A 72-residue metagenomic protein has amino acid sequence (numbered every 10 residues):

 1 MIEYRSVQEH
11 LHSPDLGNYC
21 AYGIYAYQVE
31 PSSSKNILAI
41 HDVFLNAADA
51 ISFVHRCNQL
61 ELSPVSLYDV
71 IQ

Functional and structural regions predicted by a protein language model:
M1-G23: Short N-terminal "domain-start" leader segments that mark the transition from disordered tails or signal peptides into
D15-I37: Short aromatic-glycine-(Arg/Gly/Cys) micro-motifs in beta-strand/loop hairpins
G23-A26, D42-N46, L60-L62: Short, low-complexity, polar/charged sequence segments that are solvent-exposed and flexible
E30, I51-V54, L67: Short intrinsically disordered, low-complexity segments
K35-S52, C57: A short, exposed loop/beta-hairpin motif centered on an aromatic-Gly-Thr core
L60-Q72: Short, mixed-charge low-complexity intrinsically disordered segments
